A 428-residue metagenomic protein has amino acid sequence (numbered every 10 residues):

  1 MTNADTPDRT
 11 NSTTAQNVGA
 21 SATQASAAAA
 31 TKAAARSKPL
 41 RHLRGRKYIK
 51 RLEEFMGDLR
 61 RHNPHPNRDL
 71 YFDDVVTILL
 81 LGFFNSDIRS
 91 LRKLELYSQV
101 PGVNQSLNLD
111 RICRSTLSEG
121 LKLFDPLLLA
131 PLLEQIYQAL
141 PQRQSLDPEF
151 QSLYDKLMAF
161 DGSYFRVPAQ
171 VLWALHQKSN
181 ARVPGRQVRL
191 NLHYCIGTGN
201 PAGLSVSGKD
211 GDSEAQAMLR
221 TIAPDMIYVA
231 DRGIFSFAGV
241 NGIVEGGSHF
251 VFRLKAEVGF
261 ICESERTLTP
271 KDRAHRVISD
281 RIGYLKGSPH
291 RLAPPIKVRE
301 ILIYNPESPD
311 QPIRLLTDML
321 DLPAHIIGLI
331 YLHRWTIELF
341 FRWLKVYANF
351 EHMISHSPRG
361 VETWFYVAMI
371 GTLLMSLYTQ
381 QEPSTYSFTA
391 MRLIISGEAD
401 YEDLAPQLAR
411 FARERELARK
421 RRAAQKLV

Functional and structural regions predicted by a protein language model:
T2-K93, Y97, D110, L121-F124 (+4 more regions): Single, function-defining residue in the core of a domain
V100-S118: Short, basic interhelical loop/turn and adjoining N-cap of the next helix at nucleic-acid- or acidic-partner-contacting
Q105, S145-P148, K178-N180, G239: Catalytic micro-motifs at enzyme active sites that drive phosphoryl/nucleotidyl and oxygen chemistry
Q138-P148, S213-E214: A short, well-structured juxtamembrane/interface segment
